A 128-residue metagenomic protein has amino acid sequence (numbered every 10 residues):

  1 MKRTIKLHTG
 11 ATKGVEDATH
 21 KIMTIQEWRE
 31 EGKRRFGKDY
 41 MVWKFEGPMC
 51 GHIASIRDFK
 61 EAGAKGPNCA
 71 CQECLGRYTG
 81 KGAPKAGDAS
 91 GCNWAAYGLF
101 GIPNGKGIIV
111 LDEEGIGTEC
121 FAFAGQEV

Functional and structural regions predicted by a protein language model:
M1-H20: Glycine- and charge-rich intrinsically disordered segments
H20-K38: Short Cys/His-rich Zn2+-coordinating modules
V42-K44, N68-C71: Residues immediately within or flanking Cys/His clusters that coordinate Zn2+ in small zinc-binding modules
G51, L75-Y78: Cys/His-coordinated zinc-binding microdomains
I53-R57, G80-A83: Short, non-ligating residues that shape and space the ligands of small metal-coordination modules and catalytic
K60-C69: Short linker/helix segments within small regulatory modules
K81-V128: Short, compact, well-ordered microdomains
